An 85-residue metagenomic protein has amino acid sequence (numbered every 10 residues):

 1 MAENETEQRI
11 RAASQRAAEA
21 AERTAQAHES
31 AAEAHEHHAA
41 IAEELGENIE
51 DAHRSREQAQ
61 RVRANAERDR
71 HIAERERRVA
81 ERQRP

Functional and structural regions predicted by a protein language model:
M1-P85: Long, non-catalytic architectural segments outside compact domain cores
